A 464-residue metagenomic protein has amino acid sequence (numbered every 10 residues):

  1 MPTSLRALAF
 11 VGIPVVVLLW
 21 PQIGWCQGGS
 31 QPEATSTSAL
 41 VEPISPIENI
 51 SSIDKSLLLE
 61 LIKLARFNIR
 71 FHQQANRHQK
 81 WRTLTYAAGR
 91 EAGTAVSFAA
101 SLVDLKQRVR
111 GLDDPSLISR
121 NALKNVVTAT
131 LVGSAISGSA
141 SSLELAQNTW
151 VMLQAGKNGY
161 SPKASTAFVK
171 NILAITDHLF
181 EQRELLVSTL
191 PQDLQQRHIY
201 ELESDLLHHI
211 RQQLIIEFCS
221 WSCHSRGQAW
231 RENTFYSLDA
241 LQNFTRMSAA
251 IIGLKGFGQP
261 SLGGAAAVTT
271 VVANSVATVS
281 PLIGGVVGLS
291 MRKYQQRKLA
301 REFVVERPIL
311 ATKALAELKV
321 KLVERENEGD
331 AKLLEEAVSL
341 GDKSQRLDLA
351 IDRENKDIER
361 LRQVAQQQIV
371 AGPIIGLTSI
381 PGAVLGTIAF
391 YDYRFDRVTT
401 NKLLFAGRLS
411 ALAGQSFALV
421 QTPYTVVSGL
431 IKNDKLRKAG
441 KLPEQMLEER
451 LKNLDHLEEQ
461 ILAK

Functional and structural regions predicted by a protein language model:
M1-S30: Classical Sec-dependent N-terminal signal peptides that target proteins to the secretory pathway
Q27-L117, L123-S134, E203-S222, K452-E459: Leu/Val/Ala/Ile-rich N-terminal alpha-helices, chiefly Sec-type signal peptides and the beginnings
T37-N68, H72, Y160-L186, Y294-V364 (+2 more regions): Cytosolic/matrix-facing juxtamembrane and C-terminal tails of multi-pass cellular membrane proteins
W81-K106, A122-L153, R226-K255, G264-K293 (+2 more regions): Membrane-active amphipathic alpha-helices enriched in small hydrophobic residues
V109-S119, F257-G263, R397-V398: Membrane-interface interhelical loops and short amphipathic "cap" helices that link adjacent transmembrane segments
G111, M152-K163: An amphipathic alpha-helix/rod signature
E184-F257, V268-R292, Q296, T312-R394: Extended amphipathic alpha-helical interaction segments
